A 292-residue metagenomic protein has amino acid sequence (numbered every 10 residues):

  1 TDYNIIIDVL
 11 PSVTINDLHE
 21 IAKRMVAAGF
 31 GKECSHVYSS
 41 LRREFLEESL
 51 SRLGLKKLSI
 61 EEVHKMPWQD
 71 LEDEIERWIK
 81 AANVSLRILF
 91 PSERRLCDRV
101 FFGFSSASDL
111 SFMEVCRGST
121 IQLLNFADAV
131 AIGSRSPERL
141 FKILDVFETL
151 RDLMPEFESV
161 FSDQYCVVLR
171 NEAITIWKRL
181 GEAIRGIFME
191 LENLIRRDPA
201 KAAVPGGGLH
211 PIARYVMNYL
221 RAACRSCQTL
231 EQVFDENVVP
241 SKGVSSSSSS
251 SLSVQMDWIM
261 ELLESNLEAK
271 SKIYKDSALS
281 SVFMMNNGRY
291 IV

Functional and structural regions predicted by a protein language model:
D2-I7, H36, S51-G54, E61-H64 (+4 more regions): Long acidic/polar interaction regions in large eukaryotic complex-forming proteins
I6-K57, D70, E138, P211 (+2 more regions): Extended amphipathic alpha-helical scaffold segments
V63-V292: Extended alpha-helical solenoid scaffold regions that build the rod-like backbones of large eukaryotic assemblies
